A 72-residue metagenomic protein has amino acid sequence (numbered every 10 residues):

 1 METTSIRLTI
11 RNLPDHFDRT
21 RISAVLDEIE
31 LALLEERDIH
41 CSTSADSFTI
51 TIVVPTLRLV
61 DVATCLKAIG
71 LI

Functional and structural regions predicted by a protein language model:
M1-T20: Short glycine-/aliphatic-rich beta-strand segments at the starts of folded cytosolic domains
M1-T3, L34-T43: Generic structural motif
P14-D38: Short amphipathic alpha-helix segments
H16-D18, T49, V60: Residues in flexible loops and secondary-structure boundaries
A24-I29, D61-L71: Short amphipathic alpha-helices in soluble, non-transmembrane regions that often serve as interface/regulatory elements
T43-T49: Short Gly/Ser/Thr- and Asp/Glu-enriched loop/turn motifs at secondary-structure junctions
V53-D61: Helix N-cap motif at beta-to-alpha junctions
